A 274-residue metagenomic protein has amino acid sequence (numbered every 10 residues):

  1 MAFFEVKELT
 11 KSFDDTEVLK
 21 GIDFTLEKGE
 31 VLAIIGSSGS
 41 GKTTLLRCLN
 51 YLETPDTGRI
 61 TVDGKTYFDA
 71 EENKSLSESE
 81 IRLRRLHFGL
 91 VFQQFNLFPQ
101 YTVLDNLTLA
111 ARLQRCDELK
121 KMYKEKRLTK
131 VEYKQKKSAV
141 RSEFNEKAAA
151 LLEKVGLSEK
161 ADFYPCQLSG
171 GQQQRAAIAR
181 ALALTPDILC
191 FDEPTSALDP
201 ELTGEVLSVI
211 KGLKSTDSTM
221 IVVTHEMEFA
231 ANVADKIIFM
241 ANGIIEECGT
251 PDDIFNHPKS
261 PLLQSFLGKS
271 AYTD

Functional and structural regions predicted by a protein language model:
N50: Helix-to-loop junction immediately C-terminal to a conserved catalytic motif
F163, L184, T216: Conserved signature/switch motifs of ABC ATPase nucleotide-binding domains
Y164-L168, Q172: Conserved ABC ATPase signature
L189-D192: Catalytic Walker B motif of ABC-type/P-loop ATPase nucleotide-binding domains
P200-L202: Helix N-cap at the start of a conserved alpha-helix in ABC-type nucleotide-binding domains
A230-N232: A short, surface-exposed alpha-helical micro-motif characterized by mixed small hydrophobic and charged/polar residues
